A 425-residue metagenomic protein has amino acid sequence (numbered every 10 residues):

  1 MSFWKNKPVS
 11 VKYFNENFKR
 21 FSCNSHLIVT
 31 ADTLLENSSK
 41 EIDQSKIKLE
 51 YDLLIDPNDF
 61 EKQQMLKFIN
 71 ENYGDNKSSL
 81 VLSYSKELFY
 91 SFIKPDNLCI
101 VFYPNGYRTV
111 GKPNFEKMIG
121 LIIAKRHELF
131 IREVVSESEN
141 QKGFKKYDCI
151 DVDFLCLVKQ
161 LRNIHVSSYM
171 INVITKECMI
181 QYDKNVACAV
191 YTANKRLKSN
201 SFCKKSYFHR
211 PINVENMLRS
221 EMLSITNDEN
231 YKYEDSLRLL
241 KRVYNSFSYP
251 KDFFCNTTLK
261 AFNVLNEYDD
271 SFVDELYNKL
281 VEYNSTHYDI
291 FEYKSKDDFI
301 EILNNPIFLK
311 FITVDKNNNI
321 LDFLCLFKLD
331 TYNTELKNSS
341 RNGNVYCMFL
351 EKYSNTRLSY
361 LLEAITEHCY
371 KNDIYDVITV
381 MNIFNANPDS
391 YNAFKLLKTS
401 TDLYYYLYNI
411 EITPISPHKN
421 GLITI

Functional and structural regions predicted by a protein language model:
M1-F60, Q64-F68, N72, Y84-S85: A positional "C-terminalness" feature that preferentially activates on distal terminal regions of long, nucleic
F3-V29, A187-C255, K316, D322-I425: Active-site/acyl-donor-binding loops of N-acyltransferases
S45-K159, A193-N194, V264-E351: A conserved beta-strand-loop-helix scaffold within acyl/acetyltransferase catalytic domains
N70, Y90, N172, K176 (+3 more regions): Surface-exposed alpha-helical segments enriched in charged/polar residues
Q141, H165, N185-A187: Active-site-adjacent scaffolding segments
L157, N163-E177, S354-E367: Conserved acetyl-CoA-binding loop-helix of GNAT-fold acetyltransferases
T175-A187: Classical protein tyrosine phosphatase
M217-F247, F253-F254, T258-I300: Long, K/E/R/D-enriched contiguous segments that form extended
